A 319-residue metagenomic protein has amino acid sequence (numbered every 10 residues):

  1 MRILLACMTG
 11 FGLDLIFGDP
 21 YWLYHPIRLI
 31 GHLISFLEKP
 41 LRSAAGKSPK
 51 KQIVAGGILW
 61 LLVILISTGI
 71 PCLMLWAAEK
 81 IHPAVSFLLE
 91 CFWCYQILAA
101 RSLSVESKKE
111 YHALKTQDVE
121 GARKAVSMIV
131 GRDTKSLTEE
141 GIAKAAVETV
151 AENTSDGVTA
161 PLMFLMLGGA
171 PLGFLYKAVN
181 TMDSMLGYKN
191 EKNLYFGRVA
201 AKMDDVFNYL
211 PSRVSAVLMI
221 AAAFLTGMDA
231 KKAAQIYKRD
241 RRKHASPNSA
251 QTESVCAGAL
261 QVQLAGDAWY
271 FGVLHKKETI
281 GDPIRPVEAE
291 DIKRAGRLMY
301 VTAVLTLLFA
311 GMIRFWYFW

Functional and structural regions predicted by a protein language model:
M1-L175, V179, G187-W319: Hydrophobic alpha-helical transmembrane segments
S184: Glycine-rich phosphate/dinucleotide-binding loop and adjoining beta-alpha-beta core of small-molecule
